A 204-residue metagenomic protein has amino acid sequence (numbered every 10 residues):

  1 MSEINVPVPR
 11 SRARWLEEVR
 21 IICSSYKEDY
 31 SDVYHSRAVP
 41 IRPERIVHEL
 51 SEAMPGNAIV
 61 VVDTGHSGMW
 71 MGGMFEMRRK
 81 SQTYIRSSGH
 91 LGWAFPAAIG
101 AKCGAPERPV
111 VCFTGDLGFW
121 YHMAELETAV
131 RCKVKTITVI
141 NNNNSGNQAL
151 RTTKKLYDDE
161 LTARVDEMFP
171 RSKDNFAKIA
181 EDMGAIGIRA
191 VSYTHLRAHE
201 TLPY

Functional and structural regions predicted by a protein language model:
M1-E18: Glycine-rich, acidic loop regions that bind phosphate or pyrophosphate groups
M1-S2, W70-R197: Thiamine diphosphate
N5-V8, G184, P203: Intrinsically disordered, low-complexity segments enriched in glycine/proline and serine/threonine
V8, S36-V39, F169: Alpha-helix initiation/capping motif
R12-W15, R42, H48, N175 (+2 more regions): A diffuse structural propensity rather than consistent per-protein peaks
I21-K102: Active-site diphosphate/adenylate-binding microenvironment
A198-Y204: A short, hydrophobic C-terminal helix/tail in secreted or cell-surface proteins
